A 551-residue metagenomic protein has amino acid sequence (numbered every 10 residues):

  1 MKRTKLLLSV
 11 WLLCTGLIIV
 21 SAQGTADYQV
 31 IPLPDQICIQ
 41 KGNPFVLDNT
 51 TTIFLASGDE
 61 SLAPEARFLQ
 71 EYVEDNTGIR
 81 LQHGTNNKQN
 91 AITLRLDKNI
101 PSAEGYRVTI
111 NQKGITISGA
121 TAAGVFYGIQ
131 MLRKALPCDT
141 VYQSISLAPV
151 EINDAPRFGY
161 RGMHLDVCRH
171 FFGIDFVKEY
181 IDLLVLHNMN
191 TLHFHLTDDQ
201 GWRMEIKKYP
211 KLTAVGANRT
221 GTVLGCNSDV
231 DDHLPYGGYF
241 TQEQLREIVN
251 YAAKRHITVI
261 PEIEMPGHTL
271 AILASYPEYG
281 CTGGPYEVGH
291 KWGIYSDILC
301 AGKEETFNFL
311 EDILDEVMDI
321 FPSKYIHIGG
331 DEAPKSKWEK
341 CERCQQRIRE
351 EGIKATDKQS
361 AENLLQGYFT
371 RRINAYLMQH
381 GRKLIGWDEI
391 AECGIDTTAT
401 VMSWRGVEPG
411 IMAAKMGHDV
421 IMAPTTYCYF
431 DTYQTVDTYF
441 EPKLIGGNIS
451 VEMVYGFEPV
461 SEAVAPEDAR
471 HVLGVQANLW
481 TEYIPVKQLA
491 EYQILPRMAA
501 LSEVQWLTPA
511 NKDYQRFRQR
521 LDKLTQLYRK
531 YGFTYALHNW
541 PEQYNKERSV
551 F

Functional and structural regions predicted by a protein language model:
M1-Q29: Bacterial Sec-dependent N-terminal signal peptides
Q23-Y160, L489, Q505-F533, H538: Contiguous, structured surface segment used for ligand recognition
S61-L62, F171-G173, D199-E205, P266-I272 (+6 more regions): Flexible loop/turn segments at secondary-structure boundaries
P101-Y325, R372, Y376, Q476-T481: Feature activates predominantly on carbohydrate-active enzymes
I272-E278, T282, E287-A399, W404-K415: Active-site neighborhood of glycoside hydrolase catalytic domains
K383-A399, W404-F551: Flexible, acidic glycine-rich loops studded with aromatic residues
